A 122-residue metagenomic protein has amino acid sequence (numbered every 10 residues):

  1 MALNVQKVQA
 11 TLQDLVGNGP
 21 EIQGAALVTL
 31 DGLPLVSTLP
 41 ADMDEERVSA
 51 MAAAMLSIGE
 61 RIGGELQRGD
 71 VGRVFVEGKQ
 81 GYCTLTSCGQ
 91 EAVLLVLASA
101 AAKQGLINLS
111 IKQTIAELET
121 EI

Functional and structural regions predicted by a protein language model:
M1-I122: Non-catalytic interaction/Regulatory regions outside core domains
